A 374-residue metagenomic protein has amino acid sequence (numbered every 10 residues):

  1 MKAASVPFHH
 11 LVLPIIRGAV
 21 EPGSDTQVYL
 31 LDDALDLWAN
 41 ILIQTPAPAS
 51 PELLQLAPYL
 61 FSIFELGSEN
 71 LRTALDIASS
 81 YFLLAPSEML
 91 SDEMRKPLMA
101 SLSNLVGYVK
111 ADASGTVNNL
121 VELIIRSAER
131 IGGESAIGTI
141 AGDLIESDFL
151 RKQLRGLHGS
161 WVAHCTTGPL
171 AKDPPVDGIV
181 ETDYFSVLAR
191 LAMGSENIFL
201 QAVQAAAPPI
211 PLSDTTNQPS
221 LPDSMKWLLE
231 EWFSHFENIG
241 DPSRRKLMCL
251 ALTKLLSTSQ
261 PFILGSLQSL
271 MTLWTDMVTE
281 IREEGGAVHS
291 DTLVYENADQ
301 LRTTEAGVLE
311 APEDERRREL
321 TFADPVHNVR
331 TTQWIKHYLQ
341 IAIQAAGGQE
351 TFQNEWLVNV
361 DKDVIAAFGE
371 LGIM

Functional and structural regions predicted by a protein language model:
M1-M374: Alpha-solenoid helical-repeat scaffold
